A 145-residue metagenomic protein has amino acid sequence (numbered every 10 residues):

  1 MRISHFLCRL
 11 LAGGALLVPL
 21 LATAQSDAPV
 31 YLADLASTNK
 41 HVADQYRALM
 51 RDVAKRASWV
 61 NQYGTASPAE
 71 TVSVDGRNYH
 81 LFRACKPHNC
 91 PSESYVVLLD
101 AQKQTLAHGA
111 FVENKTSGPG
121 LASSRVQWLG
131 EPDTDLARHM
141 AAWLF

Functional and structural regions predicted by a protein language model:
M1-L11: Bacterial N-terminal signal peptides that target proteins for export
L11-L17: Hydrophobic helical h-region of N-terminal Sec-dependent signal peptides in bacterial secretory/periplasmic proteins
G13, T38, D52-R56: Surface-exposed polar/charged interaction patches
P19-T23: N-terminal signal peptide c-region/cleavage motif recognized by signal peptidases
Q25-Q45, N114-F145: C-terminal partner/receptor-binding element of secreted or periplasmic proteins
L49-D52, W143: Residues that form generic nucleotide/phosphate-binding pockets
R51-G109: Mature extracytoplasmic domains of secretory-pathway proteins
